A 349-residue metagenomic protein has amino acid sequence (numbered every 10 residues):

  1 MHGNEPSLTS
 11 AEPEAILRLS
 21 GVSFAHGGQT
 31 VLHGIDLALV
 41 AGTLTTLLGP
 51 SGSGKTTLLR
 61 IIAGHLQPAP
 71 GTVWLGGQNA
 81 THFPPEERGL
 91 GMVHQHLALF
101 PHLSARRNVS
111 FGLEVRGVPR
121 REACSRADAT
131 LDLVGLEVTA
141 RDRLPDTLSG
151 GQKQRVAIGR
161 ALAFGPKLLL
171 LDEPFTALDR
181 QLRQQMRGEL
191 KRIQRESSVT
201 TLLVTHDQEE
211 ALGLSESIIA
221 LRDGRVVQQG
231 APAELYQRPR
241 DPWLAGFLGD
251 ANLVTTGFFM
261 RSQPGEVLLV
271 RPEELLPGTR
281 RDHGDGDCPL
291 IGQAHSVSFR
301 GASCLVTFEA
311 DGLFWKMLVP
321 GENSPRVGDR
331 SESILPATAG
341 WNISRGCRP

Functional and structural regions predicted by a protein language model:
L17, L32-G34: Conserved structural motif at the start of ABC-family nucleotide-binding domains
L17-G27, V73, H295-F299: Conserved beta1/A-loop at the N-terminus of ABC ATPase nucleotide-binding domains
L44, R88-G89, Q95, L99-R240: ABC ATPase nucleotide-binding domains
L48-P50: The feature captures the beta-strand-to-loop junction immediately N-terminal to the Walker
A63: Helix-to-loop junction immediately C-terminal to a conserved catalytic motif
G71-N79: Conserved ABC transporter NBD signature motif
N252-S298, E322-P349: Glycine/charge-rich catalytic "coupling/switch" loops of P-loop NTPases
